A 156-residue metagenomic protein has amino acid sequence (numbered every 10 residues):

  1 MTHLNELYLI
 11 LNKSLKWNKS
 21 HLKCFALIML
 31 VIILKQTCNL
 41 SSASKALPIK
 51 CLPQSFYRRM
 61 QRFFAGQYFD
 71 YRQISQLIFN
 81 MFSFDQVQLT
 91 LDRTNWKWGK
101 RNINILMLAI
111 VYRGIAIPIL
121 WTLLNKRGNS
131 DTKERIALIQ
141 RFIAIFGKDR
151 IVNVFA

Functional and structural regions predicted by a protein language model:
M1-A156: Conserved, well-structured functional cores that handle cations and Mg-NTP chemistry
